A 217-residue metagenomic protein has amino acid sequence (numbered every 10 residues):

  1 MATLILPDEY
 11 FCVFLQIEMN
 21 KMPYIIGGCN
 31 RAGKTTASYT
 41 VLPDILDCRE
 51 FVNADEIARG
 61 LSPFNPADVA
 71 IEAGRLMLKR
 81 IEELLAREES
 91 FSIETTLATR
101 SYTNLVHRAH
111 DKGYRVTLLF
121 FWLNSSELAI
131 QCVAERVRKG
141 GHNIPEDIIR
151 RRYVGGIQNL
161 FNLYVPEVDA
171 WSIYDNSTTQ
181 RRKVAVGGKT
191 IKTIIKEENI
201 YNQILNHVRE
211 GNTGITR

Functional and structural regions predicted by a protein language model:
C29-N30: The conserved Walker
K34: Conserved lysine of the Walker
S38-E89: Conserved substrate/cofactor phosphate-moiety recognition/catalytic segment in nucleotide-dependent phosphotransferases
E72-L123, G156, S172: Glycine-rich phosphate-binding loop used to anchor ATP phosphates in small-molecule kinases, encompassing both
Y114-L163: A glycine- and Lys/Arg-enriched "phosphate-lid" helix/loop adjacent to the NTP-binding pocket of small-molecule kinases
N162-R217: NTP-dependent small-molecule kinase module
